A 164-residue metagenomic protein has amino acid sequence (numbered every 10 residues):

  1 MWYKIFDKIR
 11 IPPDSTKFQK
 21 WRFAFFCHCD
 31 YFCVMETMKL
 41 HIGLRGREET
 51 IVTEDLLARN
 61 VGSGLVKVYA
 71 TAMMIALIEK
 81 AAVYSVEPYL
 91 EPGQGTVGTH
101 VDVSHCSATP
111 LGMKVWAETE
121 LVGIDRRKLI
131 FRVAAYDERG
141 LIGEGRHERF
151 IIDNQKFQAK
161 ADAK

Functional and structural regions predicted by a protein language model:
Y3-K4, K8, K17, D30-V34: Short, positively charged and aromatic/hydrophobic N-terminal segments
T16-F18, F23-F26: Intrinsically disordered, low-complexity segments enriched in serine/proline and basic residues
E36-A70: Catalytic strand-loop segment that frames the active site of acyl-thioester-processing enzymes
H41-R47, H100, K114-W116, K128-I130 (+1 more regions): Intrinsic-disorder/low-complexity, polar/charged segments enriched in Ser/Thr/Lys/Arg/Asp/Glu/Gln
I51-T53, E148-I152: Short beta-strand edge segments in extracellular beta-sheet folds
V83-W116: Hydrophobic beta-strand-centered segment that forms part of the acyl-chain substrate-binding groove
V103-E138: Hydrophobic beta-sheet segments that form the core/acyl-binding groove of ACP/CoA-dependent acyl-chain-processing
G143, F150-K164: C-terminal output/interaction extensions
